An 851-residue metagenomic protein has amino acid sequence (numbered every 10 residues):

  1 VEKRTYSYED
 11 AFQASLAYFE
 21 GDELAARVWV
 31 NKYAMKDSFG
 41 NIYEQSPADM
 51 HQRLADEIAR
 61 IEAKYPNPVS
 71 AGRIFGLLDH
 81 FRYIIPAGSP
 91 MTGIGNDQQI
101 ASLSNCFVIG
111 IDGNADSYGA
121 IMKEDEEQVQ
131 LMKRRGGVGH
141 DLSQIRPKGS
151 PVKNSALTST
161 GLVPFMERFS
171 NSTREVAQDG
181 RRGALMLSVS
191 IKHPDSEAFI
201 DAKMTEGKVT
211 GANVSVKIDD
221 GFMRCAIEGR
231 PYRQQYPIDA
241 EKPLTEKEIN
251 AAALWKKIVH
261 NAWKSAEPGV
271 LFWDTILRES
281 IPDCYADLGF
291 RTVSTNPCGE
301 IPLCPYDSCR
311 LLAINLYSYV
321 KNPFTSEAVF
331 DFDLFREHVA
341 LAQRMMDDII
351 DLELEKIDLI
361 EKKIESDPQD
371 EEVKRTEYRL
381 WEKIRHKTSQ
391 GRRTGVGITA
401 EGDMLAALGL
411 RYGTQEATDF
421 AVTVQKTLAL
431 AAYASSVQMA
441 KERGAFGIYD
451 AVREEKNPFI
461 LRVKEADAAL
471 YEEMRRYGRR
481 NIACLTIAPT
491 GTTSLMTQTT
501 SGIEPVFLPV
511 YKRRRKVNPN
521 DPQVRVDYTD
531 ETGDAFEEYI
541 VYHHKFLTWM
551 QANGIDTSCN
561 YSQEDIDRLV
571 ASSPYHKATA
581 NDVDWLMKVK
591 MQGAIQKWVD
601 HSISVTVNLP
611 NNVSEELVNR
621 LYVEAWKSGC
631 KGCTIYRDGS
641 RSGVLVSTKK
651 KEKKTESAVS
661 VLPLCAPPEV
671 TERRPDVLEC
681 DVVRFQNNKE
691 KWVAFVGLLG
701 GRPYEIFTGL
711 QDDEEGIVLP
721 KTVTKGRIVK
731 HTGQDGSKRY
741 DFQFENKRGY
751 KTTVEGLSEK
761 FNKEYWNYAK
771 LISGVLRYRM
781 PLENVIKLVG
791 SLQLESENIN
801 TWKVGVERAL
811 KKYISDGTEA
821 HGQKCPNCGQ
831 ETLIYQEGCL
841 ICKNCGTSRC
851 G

Functional and structural regions predicted by a protein language model:
E2-P68, N154-R168, Q178-F290, K321-S326 (+5 more regions): Conserved, charged catalytic cores of large soluble enzymes
E23, R27, G299-I301, E353 (+5 more regions): Catalytic alpha/beta core of large soluble enzyme barrels
M35, E57-A63, L77-N154, L162-F165 (+12 more regions): Function-dense linear segments that define catalytic or interfacial modules in macromolecule-processing proteins
I74-F75, Q235-D239, H338-R385, S389 (+5 more regions): Internal maturation/activation junctions in enzymes
I218, E279, C284-A286, N296 (+4 more regions): Terminal amphipathic helices with adjacent charged low-complexity linkers/tails
Y471-E473, T648-L698: Short, Gly/Pro- and small/polar-rich lid/capping loops
P826-Q830, N844: Short, cysteine/histidine-rich loop/knuckle motifs that typically chelate Zn2+
G838-S848: Cysteine-rich micro-motifs
